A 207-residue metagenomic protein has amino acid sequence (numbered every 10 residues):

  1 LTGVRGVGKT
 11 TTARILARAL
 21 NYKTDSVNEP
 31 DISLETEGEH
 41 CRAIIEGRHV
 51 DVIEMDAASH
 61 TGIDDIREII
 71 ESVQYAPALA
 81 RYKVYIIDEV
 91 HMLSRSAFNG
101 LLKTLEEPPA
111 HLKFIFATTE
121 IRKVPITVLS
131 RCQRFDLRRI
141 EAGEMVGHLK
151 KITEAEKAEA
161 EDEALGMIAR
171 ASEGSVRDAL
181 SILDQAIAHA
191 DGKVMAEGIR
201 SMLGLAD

Functional and structural regions predicted by a protein language model:
L1-R134: P-loop/Walker A NTP-binding region and its immediately flanking N-terminal helices in P-loop NTPase folds
R5, A13, R18, I44 (+5 more regions): Extended, largely alpha-helical regulatory/partner-binding modules appended to the mid-to-C-terminal parts
